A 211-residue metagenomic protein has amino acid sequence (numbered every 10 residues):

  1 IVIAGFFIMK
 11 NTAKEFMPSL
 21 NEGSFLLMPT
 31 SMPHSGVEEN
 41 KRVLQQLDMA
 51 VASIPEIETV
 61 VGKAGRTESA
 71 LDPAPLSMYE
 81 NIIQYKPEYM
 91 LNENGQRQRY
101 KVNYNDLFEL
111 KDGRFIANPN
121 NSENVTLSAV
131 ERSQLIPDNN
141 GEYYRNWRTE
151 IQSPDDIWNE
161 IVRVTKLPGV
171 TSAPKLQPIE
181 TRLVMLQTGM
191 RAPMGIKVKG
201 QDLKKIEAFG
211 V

Functional and structural regions predicted by a protein language model:
V2-N11, L26, E39-T59, A74-V211: Surface-exposed amphipathic alpha-helical segments in non-transmembrane regions that serve as interaction surfaces
M9-S19: Aromatic-capped interface at the extracytoplasmic side of an N-terminal signal-anchor transmembrane helix
L20-G36: Short extracytoplasmic/periplasmic juxtamembrane "stem" segments immediately C-terminal to an N-terminal membrane anchor
